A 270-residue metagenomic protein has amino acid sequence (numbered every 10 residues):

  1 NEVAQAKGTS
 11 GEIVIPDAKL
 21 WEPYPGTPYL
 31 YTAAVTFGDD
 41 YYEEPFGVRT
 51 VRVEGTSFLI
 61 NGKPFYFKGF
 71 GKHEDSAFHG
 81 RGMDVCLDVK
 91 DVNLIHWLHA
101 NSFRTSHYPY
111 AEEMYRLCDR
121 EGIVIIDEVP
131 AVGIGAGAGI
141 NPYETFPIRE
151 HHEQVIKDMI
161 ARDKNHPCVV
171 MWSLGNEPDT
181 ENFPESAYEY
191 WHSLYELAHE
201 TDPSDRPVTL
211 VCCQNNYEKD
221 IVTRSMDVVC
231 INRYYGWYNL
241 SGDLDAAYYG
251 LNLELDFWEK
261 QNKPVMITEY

Functional and structural regions predicted by a protein language model:
N1-E112, L117, E121-I125, V155 (+6 more regions): Secreted/periplasmic carbohydrate-active enzymes, especially glycoside hydrolases
C86, V92-L94, S102-Y270: Substrate-binding/catalytic cleft of secreted carbohydrate-active enzymes, primarily glycoside hydrolases
